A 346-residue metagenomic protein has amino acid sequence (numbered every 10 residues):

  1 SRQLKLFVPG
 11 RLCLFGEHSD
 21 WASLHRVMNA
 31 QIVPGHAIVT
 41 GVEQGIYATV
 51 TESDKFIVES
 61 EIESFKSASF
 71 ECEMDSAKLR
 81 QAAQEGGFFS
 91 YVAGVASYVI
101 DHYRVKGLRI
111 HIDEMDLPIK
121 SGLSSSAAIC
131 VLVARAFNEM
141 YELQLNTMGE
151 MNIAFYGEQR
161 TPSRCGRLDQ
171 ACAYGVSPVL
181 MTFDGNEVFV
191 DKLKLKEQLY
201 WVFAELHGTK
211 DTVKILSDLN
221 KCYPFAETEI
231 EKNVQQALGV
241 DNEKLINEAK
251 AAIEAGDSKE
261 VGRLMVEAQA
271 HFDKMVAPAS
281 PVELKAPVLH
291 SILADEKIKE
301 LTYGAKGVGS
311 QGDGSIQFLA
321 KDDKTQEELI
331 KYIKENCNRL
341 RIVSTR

Functional and structural regions predicted by a protein language model:
S1-F15, S19-A37, G45-A93, S97-R104 (+3 more regions): C-terminal nucleotide
F56-I57, H102-I110, L143-M148: Short secondary-structure capping/junction motifs at helix and strand boundaries
Q84, G122-L123: Alpha-helix N-cap/helix-initiation motif
A96-S97, D101-S121: Glycine- and acidic-rich phosphate- and metal-coordinating loops
L123-N146: DPxDG-like acidic metal-binding loop motif
L123-S125, A305-V308: Short glycine/threonine-rich catalytic loop with a Thr-x-Gly-x-Asp
D313: Active-site pocket scaffolds in enzymes
